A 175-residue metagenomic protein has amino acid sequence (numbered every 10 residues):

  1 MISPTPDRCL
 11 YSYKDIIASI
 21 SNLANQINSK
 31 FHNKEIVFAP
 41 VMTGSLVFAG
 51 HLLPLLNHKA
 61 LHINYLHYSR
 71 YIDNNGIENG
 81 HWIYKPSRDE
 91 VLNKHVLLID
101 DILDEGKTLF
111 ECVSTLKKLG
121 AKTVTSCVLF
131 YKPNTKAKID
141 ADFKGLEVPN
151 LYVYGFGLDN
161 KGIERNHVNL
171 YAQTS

Functional and structural regions predicted by a protein language model:
M1-S175: PRPP-associated nucleotide enzymes
